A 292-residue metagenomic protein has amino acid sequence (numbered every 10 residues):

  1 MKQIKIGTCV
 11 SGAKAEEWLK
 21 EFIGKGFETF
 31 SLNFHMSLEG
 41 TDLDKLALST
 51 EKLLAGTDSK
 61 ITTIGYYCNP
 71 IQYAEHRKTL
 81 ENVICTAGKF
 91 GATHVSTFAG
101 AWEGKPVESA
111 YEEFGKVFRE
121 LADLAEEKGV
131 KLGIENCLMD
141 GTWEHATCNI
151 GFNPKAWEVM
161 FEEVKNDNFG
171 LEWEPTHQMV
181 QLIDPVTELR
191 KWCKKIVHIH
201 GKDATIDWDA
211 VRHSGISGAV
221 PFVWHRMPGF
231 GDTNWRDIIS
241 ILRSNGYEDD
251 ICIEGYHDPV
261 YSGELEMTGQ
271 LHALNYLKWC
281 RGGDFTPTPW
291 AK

Functional and structural regions predicted by a protein language model:
M1-G7, G12-E28, A55-D58, G91-T93 (+1 more regions): Histidine-acidic metal/acid-base catalytic patches
G12-K14, F34-M36, Y67-P70, A99-E103 (+4 more regions): Active-site-proximal loop/turn and secondary-structure-junction residues that shape catalytic pockets, frequently
E16, K20, G24, G56 (+6 more regions): Active-site acidic/histidine proton-transfer and metal-coordination neighborhood in alpha/beta enzyme cores
K25-M36, S59-Y66, A99: Short, conserved active-site loops that position catalytic residues or coordinate cofactors/metal ions across diverse
S31, T63-G65, S96, G133 (+2 more regions): Conserved beta-strand positions in the central sheet of alpha/beta enzyme cores
S31-E51, W102-P106: Glycine-rich, proline-tolerant flexible connector loops at the mouths of alpha/beta enzymes
M36, Y67-A74, G104, E108 (+1 more regions): The substrate-binding groove and active-site-proximal loops of carbohydrate-active enzymes, especially glycoside
T50-E75: Short hydrophobic interaction/assembly module
